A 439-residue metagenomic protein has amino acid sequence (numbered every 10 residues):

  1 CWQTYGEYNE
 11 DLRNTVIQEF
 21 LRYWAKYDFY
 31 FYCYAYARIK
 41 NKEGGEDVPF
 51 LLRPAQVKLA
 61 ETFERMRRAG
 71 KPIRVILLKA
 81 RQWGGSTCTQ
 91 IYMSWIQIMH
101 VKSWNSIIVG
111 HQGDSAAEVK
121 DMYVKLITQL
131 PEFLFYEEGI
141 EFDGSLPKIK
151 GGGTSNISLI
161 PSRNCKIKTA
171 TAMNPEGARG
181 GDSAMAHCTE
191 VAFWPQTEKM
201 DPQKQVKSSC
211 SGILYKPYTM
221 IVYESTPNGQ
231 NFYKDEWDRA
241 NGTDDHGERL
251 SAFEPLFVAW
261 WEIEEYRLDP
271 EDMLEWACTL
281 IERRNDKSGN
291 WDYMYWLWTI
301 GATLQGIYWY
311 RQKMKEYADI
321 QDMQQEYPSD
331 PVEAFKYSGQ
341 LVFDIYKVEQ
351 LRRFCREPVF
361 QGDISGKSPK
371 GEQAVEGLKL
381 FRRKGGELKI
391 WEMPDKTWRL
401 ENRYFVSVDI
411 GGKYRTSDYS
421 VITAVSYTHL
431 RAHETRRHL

Functional and structural regions predicted by a protein language model:
C1-V408: Phosphate/NTP-binding elements of NTP-utilizing enzymes
A178-G180, Q196-T197, R415-Y419, R431: Extended hydrophobic-aromatic, low-complexity segments
L400-S426: Gly/Thr-rich phosphate-binding beta-strand-loop-beta motif of the actin/hexokinase/Hsp70
T428-T435: Conserved small/polar residues in nucleotide/adenosyl-binding loops
